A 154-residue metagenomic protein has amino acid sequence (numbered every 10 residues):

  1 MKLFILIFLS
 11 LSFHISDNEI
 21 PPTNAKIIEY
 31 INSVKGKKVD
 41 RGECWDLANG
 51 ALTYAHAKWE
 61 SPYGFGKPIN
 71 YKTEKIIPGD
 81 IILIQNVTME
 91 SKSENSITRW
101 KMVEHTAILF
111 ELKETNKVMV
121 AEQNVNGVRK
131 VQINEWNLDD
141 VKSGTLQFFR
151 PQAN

Functional and structural regions predicted by a protein language model:
M1-I7: Sec-dependent signal peptide recognition, specifically the positively charged N-region followed immediately by
F8, S12, Q152-A153: Prokaryotic Sec-type signal peptides and long signal-anchor helices with extended Leu/Ile/Val-rich h-regions
S10, H14-S61, G66-I69, M89 (+1 more regions): N-terminal capping segments
P22, K35, W100-N154: Aromatic- and glycine-rich peptidoglycan recognition patches
K58-N126: ...with weaker cross-activation on analogous glycine-rich loops/strands in unrelated enzymes
